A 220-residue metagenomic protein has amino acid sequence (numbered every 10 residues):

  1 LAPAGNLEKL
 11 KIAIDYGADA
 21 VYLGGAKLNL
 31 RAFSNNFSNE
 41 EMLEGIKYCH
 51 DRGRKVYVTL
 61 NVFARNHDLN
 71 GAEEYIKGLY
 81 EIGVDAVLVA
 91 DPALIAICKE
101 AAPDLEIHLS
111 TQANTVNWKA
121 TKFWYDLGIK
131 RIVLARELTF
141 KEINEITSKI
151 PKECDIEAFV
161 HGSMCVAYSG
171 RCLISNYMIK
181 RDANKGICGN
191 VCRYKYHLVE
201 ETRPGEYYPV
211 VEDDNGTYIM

Functional and structural regions predicted by a protein language model:
L1-T115, L134, E142-M220: Active-site pocket-lining/capping segments in soluble small-molecule metabolic enzymes
W118-K119: Conserved nucleotide-cofactor-binding alpha/beta core module
R131: Conserved glycine-bearing catalytic or ligand-binding loops at nucleotide- and phosphate-handling centers of large
